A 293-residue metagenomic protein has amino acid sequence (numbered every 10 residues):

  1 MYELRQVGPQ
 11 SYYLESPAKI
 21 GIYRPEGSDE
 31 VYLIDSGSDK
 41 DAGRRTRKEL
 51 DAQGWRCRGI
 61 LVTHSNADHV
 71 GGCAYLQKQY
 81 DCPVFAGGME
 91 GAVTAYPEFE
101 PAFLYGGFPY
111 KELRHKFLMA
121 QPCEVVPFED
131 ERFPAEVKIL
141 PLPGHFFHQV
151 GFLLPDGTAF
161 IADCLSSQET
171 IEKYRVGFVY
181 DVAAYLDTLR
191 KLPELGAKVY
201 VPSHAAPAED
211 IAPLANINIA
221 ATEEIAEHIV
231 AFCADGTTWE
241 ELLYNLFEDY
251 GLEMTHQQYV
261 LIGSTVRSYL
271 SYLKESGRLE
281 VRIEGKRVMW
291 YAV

Functional and structural regions predicted by a protein language model:
M1-Q53, G151-A162: Conserved beta-strand hairpin/beta-sheet module of binuclear metal-dependent hydrolase folds, prominently
Q10, D35, L50, H64 (+8 more regions): Divalent metal-coordination and catalytic microenvironments
L14-S16, F133, L142-F146: A short catalytic or substrate-binding loop motif that flags glycine-/basic-rich loops and adjacent residues that bind
S38, K138-E224: Metallo-beta-lactamase
G43-R132: Active-site HxH/HxHxD metal-binding segment of metal-dependent hydrolases
R44, G71, Y80, F85 (+5 more regions): A structural signal for the main folded, soluble domain(s) of proteins
I219-T237: Positively charged, polyanion-binding regions of nucleic-acid-associated proteins
A231-V293: C-terminal regulatory/interaction regions
